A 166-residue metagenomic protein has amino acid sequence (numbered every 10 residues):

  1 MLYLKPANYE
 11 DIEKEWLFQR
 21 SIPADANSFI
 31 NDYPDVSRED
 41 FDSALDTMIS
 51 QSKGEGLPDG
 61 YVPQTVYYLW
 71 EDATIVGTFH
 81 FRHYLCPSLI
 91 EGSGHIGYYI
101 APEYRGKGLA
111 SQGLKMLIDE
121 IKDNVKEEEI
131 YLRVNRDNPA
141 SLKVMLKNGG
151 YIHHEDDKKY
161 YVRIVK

Functional and structural regions predicted by a protein language model:
M1-H95, E155-K166: GNAT-family acyltransferases
Y3, G97, Y131-R133: Short aromatic/hydrophobic contact patches that present stacked aromatics for nucleic-acid/ligand binding
Y84-C86, E103, D137: Short coil/turn motifs at secondary-structure junctions
Y98-I100, G106-E120, L142-K147: Conserved acetyl-CoA-binding loop-helix of GNAT-fold acetyltransferases
R105, L132-L142: Conserved beta-strand-loop-alpha-helix junction that forms the acyl-donor binding cleft
D123-R133: Conserved GNAT acetyl-CoA-binding A-motif
L146-D156: Conserved acetyl-CoA-binding loop of GNAT-fold acetyltransferases
